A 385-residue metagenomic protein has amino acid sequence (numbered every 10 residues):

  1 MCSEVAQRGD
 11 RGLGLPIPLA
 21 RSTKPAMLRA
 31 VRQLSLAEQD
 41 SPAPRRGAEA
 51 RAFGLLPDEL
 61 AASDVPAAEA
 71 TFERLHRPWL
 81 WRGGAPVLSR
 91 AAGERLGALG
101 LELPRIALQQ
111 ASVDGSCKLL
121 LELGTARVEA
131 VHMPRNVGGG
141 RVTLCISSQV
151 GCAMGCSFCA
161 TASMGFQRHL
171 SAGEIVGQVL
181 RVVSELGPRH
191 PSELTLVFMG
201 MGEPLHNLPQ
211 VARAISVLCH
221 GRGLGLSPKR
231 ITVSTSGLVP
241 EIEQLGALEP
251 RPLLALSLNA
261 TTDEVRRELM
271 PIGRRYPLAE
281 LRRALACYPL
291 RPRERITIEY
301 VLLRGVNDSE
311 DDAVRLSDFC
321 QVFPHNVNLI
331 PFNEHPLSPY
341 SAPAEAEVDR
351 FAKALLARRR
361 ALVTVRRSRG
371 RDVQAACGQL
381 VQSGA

Functional and structural regions predicted by a protein language model:
C2-A6, G12-A126, A286-R295, Y300-A385: Auxiliary Fe-S-binding modules of radical SAM enzymes
A111, R135-V137, Q149, G187 (+1 more regions): Short polar/acidic secondary-structure junctions
A111-S112, S147-S148, S234, S257: Short linear Ser/Thr-Pro motifs
G115, V142, S192-T195: Exposed loop/turn and edge beta-strand positions of beta-sandwich/beta-sheet ligand-binding modules
R127-H132: A short loop-to-beta-strand scaffold at the N-terminal edge of the catalytic core in hydrolase folds
N136-E174, L180-R181: Canonical Radical SAM [4Fe-4S] cluster-binding loop centered on the CxxxCxxC motif and its immediate flanking residues
V183-R358: Conserved AdoMet/S-adenosylmethionine-binding subsite of the radical SAM
